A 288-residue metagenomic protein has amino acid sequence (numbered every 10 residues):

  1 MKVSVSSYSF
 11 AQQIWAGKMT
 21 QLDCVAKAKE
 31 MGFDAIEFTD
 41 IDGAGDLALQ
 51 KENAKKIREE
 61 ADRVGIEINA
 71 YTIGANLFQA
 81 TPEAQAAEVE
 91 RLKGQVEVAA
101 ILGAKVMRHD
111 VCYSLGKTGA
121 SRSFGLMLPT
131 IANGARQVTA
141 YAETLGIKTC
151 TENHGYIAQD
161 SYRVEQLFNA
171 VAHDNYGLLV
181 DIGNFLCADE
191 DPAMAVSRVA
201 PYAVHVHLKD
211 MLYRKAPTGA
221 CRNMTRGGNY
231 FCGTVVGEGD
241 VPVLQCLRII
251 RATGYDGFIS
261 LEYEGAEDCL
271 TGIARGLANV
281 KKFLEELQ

Functional and structural regions predicted by a protein language model:
V5, A28, I36, A61 (+7 more regions): Conserved, mostly hydrophobic/aromatic
Q12-K18, T39-N53, N76-Q85, L115-G119 (+5 more regions): Acidic-and-aromatic substrate-binding clefts and catalytic sites of carbohydrate-active enzymes
A16-A28, A86-E97, A188-V196, V243-C246: Short, acidic/polar
K18, A35-I36, I68-Y71, N133-D240 (+2 more regions): Acidic/histidine-rich catalytic cores of soluble enzymes
T20-I41, G103: Catalytic domains of carbohydrate-active enzymes, especially glycoside hydrolases
F33, F38, I66, A99 (+3 more regions): A structural motif
K55-E67, Q79-L178, C187, R198: Active-site acidic/histidine proton-transfer and metal-coordination neighborhood in alpha/beta enzyme cores
L270-Q288: C-terminal helical cap(s) of enzyme catalytic domains, especially alpha/beta-barrels
